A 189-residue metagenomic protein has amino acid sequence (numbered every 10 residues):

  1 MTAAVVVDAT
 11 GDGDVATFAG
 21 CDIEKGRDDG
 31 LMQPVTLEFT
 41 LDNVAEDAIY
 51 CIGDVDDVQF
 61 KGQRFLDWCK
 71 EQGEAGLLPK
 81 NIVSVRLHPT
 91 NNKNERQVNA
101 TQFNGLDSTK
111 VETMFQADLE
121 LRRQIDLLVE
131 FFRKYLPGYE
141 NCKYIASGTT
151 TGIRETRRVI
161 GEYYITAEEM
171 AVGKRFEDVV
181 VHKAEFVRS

Functional and structural regions predicted by a protein language model:
A3-V5, A9-S189: Flavin (FAD/FMN)-binding glycine-rich loop and adjacent Rossmann-like elements that form
